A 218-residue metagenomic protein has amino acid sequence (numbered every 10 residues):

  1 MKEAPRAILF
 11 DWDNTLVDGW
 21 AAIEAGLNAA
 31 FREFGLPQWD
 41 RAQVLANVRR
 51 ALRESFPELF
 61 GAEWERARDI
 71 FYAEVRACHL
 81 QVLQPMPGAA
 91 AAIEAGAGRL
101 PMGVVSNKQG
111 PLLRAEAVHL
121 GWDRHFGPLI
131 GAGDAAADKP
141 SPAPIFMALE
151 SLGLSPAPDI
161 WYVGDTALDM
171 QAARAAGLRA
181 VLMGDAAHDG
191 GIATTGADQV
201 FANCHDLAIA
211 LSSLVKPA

Functional and structural regions predicted by a protein language model:
M1-R6, G110, R114-A218: Asp-based, Mg2+/Mn2+-dependent phosphohydrolase catalytic module
K2-G98, W122: N-terminal helical cap/lid subdomain that shapes the substrate entry/recognition surface in HAD-like hydrolases
L9-D11, V105, V163: Generic enzyme active-site microenvironment
L16, P85, M102, Y162 (+1 more regions): Conserved SAM-binding loop
D18, V104-S106, L182: Hydrophobic residues in well-ordered beta-strands that form the structural core
P37, P101-M102, R179: Residue-level detector of anion-binding/catalytic polar loops
A89-A117: Substrate-recognition element of Asp-dependent hydrolases with the DxDx(T/V) motif
